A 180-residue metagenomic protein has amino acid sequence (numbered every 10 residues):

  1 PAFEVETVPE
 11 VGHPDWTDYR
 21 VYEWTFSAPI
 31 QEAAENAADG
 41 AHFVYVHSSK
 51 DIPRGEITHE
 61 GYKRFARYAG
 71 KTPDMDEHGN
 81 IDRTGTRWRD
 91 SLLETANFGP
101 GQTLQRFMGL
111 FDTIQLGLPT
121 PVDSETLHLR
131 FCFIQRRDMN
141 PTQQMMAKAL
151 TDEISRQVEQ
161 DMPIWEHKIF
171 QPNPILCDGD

Functional and structural regions predicted by a protein language model:
A2-D180: C-terminal catalytic domain of Rieske-type non-heme iron oxygenases
